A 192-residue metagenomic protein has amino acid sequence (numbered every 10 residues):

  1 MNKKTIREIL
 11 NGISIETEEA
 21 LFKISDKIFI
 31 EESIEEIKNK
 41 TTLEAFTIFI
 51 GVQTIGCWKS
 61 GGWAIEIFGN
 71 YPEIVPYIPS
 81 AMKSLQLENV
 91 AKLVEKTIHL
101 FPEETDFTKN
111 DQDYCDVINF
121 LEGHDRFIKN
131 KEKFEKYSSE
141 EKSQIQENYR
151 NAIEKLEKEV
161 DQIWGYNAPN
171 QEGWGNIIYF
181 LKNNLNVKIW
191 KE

Functional and structural regions predicted by a protein language model:
N2-K59, I67-F68, P72-V75, A81-E192: Extended, alpha-helix-rich binding/interface surfaces that flank or overlap catalytic cores and mediate recognition
